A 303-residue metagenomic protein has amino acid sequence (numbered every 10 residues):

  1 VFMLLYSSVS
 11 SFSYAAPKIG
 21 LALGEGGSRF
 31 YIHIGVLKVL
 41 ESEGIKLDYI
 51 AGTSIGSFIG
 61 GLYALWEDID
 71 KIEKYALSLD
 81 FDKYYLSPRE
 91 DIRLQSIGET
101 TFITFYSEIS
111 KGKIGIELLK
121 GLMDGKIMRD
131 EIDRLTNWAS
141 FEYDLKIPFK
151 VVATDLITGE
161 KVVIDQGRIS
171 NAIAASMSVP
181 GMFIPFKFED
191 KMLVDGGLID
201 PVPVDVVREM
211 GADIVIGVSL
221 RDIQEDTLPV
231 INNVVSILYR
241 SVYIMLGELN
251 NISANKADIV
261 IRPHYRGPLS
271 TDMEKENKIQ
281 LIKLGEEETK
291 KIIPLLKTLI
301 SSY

Functional and structural regions predicted by a protein language model:
V1-S8: Bacterial N-terminal signal peptides
F12-T53, G61-Y303: Patatin-like phospholipase
